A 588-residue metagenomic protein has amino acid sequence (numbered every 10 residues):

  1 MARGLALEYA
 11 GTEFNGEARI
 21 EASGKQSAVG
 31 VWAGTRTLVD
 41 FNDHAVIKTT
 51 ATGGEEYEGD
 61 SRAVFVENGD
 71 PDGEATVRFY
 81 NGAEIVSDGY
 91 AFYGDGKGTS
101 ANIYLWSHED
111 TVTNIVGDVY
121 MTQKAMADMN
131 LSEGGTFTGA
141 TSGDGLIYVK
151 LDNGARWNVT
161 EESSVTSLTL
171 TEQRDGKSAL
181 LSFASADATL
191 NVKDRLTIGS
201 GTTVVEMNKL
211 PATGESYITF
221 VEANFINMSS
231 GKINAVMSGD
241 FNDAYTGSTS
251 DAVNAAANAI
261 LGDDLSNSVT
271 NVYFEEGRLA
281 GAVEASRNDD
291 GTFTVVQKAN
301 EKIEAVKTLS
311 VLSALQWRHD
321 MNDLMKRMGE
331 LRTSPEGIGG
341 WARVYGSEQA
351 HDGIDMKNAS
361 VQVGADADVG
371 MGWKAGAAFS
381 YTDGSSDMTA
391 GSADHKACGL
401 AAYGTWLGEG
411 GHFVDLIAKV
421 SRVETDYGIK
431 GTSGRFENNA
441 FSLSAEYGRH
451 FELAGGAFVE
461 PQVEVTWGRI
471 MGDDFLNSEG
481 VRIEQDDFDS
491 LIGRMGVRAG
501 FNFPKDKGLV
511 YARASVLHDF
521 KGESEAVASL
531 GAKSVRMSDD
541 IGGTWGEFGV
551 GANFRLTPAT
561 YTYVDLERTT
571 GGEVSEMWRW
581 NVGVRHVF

Functional and structural regions predicted by a protein language model:
M1-Y9, R19-T35, T49-D70, E74-T76 (+4 more regions): Extracellular beta-strand/beta-solenoid scaffold signature
A2, A10, S27-A28, T37 (+10 more regions): Serine/threonine-enriched low-complexity regions in disordered or flexible coil/loop segments
N114-T122, M126-D251: Extracellular beta-strand/loop-rich repeat segments of large surface/secreted proteins
V236-Q349: Interface/linker segment at the passenger-translocator junction of Type V secretion outer-membrane proteins
A252-G262, M356-W373, R482-S490: Short secondary-structure subsegments characteristic of cysteine-rich extracellular domains
K298-Q462, T466, L566-E567, G572-M577: Outer membrane beta-barrel translocator domains of Type V secretion systems
T308-L312, S385, T389-G391, V423-E437 (+2 more regions): Solvent-exposed, glycine/polar-rich loop segments of beta-barrel outer-membrane systems
A401, T405, E484-F588: Outer membrane beta-barrel transmembrane domains
